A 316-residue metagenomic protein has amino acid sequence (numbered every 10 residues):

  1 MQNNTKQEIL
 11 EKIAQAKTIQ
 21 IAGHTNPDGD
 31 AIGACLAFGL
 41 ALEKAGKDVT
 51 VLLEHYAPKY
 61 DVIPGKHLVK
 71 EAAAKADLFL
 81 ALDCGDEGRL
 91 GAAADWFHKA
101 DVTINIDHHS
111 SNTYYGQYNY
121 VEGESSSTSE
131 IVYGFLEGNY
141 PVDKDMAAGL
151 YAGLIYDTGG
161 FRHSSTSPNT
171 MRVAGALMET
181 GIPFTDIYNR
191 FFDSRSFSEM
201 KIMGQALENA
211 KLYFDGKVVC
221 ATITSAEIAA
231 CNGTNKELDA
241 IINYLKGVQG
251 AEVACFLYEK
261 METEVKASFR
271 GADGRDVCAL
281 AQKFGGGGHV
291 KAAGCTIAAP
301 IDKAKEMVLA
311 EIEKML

Functional and structural regions predicted by a protein language model:
M1-Q7, W96-T103, G123-V132: An acidic intrinsically disordered interaction segment
Q2-D61, E71-L78, Y156-F284, G288-L316: Hydrophobic helix-and-loop "lid/oligomerization" segment in the mid-to-C-terminal part of catalytic domains
T5-E8, G85-D86, G134-E137: Short, motif-level signal for alpha-helix interfacial/capping segments enriched in acidic residues and aromatics/proline
F38-G39, W96-K99, V121-E122, R172: Glycine-rich, phosphate-binding/catalytic loops in enzymes
L52-E54, L82, I106-H108, G123 (+1 more regions): Generic beta-sheet signal
P64-Y118: Active-site cofactor/cluster-binding pocket
K70, A92-D95, N119-V121, Y140-P141 (+2 more regions): A generic local secondary-structure boundary/capping motif
H109-A174: Short alpha-helices
